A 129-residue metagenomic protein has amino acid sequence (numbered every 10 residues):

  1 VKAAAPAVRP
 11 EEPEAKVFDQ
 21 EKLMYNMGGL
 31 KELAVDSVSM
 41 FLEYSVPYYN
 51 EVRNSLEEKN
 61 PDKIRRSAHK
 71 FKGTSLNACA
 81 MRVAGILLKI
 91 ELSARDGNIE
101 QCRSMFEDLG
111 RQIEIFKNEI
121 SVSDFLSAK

Functional and structural regions predicted by a protein language model:
V1-K129: Two-component system phosphorelay core
